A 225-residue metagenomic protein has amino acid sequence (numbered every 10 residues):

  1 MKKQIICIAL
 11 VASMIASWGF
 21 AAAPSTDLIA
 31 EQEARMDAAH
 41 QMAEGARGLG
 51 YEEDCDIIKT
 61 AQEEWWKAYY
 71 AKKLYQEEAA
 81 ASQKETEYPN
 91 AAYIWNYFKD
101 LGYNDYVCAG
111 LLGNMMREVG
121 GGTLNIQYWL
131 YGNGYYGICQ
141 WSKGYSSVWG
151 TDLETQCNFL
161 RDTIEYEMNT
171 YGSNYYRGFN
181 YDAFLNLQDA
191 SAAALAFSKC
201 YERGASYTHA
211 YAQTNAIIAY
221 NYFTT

Functional and structural regions predicted by a protein language model:
K2-A22: Sec-dependent N-terminal signal peptides of Gram-positive bacterial secreted proteins and lipoproteins
A16-A34: Sec-dependent signal peptide cleavage junction
A23, D37, Q41-Y97: N-terminal export signals and maturation junctions of secreted/periplasmic proteins
E77-N96, D100, M116-D189: Peptidoglycan-targeting cell-wall enzymes and recognition modules
Y103-V107, A190: Helix N-cap / loop-to-helix initiation motif
Y106-G122, L160, L195-S198: Short, functionally critical alpha-helical segments immediately adjacent to catalytic or ligand/cofactor-binding
N186-T225: Active-site or metal-binding loop neighborhoods of secreted/extracellular toxin and effector enzymes
